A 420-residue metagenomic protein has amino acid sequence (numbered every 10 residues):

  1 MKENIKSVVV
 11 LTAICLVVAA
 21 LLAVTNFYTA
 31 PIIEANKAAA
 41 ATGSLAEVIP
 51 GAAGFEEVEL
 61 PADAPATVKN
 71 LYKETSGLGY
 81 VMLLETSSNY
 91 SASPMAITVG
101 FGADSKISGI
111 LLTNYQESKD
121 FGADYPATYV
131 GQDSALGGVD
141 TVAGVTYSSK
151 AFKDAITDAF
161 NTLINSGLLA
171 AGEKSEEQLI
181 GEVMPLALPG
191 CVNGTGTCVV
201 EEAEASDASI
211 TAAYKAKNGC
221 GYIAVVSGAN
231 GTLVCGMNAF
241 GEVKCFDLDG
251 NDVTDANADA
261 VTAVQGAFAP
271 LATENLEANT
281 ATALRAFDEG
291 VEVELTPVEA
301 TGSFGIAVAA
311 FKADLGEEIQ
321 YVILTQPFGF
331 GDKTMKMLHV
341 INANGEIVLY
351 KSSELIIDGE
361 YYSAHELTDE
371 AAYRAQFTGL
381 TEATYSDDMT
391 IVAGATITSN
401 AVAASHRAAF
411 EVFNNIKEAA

Functional and structural regions predicted by a protein language model:
K2-A420: Flexible, solvent-exposed loop/hinge segments and secondary-structure transition points
